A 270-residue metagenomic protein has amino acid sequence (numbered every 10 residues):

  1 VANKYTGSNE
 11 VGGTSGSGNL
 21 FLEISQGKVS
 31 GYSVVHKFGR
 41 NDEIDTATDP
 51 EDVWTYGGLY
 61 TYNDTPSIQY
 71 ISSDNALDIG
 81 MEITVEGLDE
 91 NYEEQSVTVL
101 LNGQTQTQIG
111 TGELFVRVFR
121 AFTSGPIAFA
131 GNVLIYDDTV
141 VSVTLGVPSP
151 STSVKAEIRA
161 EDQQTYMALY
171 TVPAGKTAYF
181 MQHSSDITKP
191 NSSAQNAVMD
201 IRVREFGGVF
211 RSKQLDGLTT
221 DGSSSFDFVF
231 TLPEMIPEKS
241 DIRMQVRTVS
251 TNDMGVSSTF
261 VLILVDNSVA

Functional and structural regions predicted by a protein language model:
N3-R117, F122-A270: Beta-strand-centric surfaces of beta-sandwich/beta-rich domains
